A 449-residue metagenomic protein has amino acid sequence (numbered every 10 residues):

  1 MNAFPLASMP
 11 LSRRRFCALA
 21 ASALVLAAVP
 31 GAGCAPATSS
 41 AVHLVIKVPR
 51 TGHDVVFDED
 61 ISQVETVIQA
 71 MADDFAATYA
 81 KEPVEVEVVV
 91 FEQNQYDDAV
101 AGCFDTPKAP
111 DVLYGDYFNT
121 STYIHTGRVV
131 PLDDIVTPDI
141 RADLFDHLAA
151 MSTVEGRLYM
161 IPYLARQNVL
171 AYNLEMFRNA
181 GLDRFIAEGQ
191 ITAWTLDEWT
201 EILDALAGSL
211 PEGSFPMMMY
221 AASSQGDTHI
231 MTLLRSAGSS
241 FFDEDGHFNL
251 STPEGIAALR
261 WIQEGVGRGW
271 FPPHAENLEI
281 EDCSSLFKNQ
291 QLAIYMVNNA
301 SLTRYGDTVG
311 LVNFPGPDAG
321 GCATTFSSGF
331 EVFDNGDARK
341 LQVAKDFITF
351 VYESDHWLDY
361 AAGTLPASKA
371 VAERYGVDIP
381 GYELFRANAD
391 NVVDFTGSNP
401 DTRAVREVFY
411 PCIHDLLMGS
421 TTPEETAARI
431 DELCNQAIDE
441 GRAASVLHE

Functional and structural regions predicted by a protein language model:
N2-S12, C17-S121, I140, D318 (+3 more regions): Conserved N-terminal structural module of periplasmic/extracytoplasmic solute-binding proteins
C34, V312, Y360-D415, E440-E449: Long, aromatic- and glycine/proline-rich binding clefts that accommodate carbohydrate-like moieties
V45, E155-L164, N168, T195-H247: Extracytoplasmic/periplasmic solute-binding protein
V48, A77-T78, E82, R268-W270 (+2 more regions): Extracytoplasmic/periplasmic substrate-recognition and gating elements
V90-A99, F118, T192-E198, H274-K288: Short helix-initiation/N-cap motifs at beta->coil->alpha
G115-V169, D197-E198, H229, G310-V312 (+1 more regions): Hinge/lid segment of periplasmic solute-binding proteins
D133-L144, A187-T192, F215-S224, S239-A258 (+3 more regions): Short, solvent-exposed loop/beta-turn-alpha elements that line the ligand-binding surface or hinge of extracytoplasmic
T200-A205, E244-E276: Glycine-centered hinge/linker elements that transmit conformational signals in sensory and ligand-binding systems
